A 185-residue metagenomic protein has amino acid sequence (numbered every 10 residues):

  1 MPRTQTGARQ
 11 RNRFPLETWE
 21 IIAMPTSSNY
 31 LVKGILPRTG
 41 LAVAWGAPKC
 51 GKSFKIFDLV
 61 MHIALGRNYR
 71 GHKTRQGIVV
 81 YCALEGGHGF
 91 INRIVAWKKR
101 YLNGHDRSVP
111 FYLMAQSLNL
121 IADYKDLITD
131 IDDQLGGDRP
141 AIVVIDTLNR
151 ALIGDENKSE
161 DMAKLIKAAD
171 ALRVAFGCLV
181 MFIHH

Functional and structural regions predicted by a protein language model:
M1-Q10: Short, small/acidic-rich helices and loops at N termini and domain boundaries of DNA replication/processing enzymes
W19, T26-S27, L31-V32, A47-P48 (+2 more regions): Conserved inter-motif catalytic segment of the P-loop NTP-binding fold
K33-T39, G71-T74: Phosphate-binding P-loop
A44: Hydrophobic anchor at the beta1->P-loop junction of P-loop NTPases
G51: Conserved glycine(s) of the Walker
K55, L59: Hydrophobic positions on the alpha1 helix immediately C-terminal to the Walker A/P-loop
H62-Q76: Post-Walker A helix-loop "phosphate-sensing" segment adjacent to the P-loop in P-loop NTPases
M162-H185: Substrate-engagement module of ASCE P-loop NTPases
